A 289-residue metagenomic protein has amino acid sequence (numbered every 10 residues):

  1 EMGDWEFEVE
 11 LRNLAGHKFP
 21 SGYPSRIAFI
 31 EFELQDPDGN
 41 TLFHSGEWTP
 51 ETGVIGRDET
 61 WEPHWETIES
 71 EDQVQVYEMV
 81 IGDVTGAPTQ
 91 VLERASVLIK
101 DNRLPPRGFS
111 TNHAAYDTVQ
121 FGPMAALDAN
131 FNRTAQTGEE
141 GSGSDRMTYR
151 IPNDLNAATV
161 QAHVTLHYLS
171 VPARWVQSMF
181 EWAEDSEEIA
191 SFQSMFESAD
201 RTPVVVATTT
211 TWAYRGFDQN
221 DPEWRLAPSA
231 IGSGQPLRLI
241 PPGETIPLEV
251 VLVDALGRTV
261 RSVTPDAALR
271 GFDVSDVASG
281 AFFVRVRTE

Functional and structural regions predicted by a protein language model:
E1-Y214: Short, conserved sequence motifs used for protein processing/export or organelle targeting and for catalysis
N220-A227, G232-E289: C-terminal outer-membrane/trafficking sorting elements
